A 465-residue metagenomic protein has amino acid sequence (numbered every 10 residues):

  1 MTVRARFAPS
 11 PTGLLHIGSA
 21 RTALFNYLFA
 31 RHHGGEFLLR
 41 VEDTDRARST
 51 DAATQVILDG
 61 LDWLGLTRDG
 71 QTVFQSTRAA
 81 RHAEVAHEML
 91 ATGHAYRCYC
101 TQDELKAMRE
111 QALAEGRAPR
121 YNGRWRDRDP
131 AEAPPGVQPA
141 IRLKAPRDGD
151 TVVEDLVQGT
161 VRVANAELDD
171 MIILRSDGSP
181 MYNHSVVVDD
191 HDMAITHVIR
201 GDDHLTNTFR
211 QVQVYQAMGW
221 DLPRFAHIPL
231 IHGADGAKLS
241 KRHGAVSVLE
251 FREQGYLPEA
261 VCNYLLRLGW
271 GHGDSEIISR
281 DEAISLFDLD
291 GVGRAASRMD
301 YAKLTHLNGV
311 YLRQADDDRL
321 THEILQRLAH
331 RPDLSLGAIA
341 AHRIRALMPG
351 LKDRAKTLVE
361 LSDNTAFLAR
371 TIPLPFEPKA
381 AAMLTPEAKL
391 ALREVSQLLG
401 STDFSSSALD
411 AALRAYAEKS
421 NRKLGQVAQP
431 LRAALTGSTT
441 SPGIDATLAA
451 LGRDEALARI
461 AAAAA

Functional and structural regions predicted by a protein language model:
M1-R117, T206-W220, A260: N-terminal Rossmann-like or analogous alpha/beta NTP/dinucleotide-binding catalytic cores that position adenine
A5-P11, L39-D43, M193-V198, V246 (+2 more regions): Glycine- and acidic
P11, W63, A91, V157 (+6 more regions): Short glycine/serine/threonine-biased micro-segments
S49-D51, Q55, G65, F74 (+3 more regions): Conserved nucleotide- and phosphate/pyrophosphate-binding catalytic cores in adenylate/nucleotidyl-handling enzymes
A91, C98-Y99, E110, R142 (+3 more regions): Structured-RNA-binding interfaces characteristic of tRNA pseudouridine synthases
Y96-H227, H232-L239, S247, H272: Active-site cores that bind ATP or allylic diphosphates and position pyrophosphate for catalysis
